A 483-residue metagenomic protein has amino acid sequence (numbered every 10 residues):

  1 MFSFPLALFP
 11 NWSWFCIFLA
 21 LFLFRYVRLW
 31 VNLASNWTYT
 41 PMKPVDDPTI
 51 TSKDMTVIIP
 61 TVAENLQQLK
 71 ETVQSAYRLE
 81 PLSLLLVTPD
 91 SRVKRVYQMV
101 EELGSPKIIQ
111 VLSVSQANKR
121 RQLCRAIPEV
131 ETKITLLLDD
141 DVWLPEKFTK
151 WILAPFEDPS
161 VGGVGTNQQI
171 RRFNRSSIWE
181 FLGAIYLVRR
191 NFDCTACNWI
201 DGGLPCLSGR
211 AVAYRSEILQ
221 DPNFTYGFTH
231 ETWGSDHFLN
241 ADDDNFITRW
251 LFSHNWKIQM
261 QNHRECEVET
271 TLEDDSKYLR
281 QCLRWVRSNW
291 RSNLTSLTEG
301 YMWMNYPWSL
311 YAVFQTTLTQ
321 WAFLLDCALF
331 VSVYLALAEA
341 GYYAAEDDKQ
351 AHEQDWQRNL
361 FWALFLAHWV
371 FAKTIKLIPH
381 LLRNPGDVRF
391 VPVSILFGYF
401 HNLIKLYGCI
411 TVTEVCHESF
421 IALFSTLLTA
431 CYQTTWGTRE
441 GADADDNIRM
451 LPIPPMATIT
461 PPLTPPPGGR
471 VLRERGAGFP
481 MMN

Functional and structural regions predicted by a protein language model:
M1-Q74: N-proximal low-complexity "stem/linker" segments adjacent to membrane-targeting elements
W12-F15, L19, W30-W37, D47-T49 (+2 more regions): Membrane-embedded multi-pass helical conduit in multi-pass membrane proteins, especially envelope-biosynthetic
P44-N305, T464, R470-N483: Non-transmembrane catalytic domains and loops of membrane-associated enzymes and transporters that build or traffic
T295-Y311, Y342-D348: Flexible internal linker/loop segments at domain or repeat junctions
M302-Q315, P392, F397, I421 (+1 more regions): Charge-rich, acidic-biased intrinsically disordered regions
T411-L423, T434, P465-G469: Juxtamembrane/interfacial segments around transmembrane helices
D445-P462: Non-transmembrane, juxtamembrane loop and terminal tail segments of multi-pass eukaryotic membrane proteins
